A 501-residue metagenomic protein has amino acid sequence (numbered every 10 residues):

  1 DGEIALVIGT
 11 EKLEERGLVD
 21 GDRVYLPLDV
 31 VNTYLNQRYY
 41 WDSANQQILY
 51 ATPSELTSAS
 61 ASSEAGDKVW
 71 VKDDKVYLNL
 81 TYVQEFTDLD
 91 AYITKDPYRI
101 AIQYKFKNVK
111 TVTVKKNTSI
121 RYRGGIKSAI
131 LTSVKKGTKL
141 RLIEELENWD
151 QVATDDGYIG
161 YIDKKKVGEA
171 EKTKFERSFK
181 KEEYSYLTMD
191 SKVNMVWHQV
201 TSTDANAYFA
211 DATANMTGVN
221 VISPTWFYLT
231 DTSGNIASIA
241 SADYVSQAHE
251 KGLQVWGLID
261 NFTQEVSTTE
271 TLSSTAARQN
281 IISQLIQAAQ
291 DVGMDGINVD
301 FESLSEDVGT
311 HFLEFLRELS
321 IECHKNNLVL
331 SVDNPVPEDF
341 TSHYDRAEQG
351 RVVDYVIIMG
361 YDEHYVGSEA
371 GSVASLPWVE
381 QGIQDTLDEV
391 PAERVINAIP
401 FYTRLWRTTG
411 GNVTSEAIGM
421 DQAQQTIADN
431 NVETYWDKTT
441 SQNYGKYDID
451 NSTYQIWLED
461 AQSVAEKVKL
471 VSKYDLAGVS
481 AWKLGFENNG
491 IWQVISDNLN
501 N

Functional and structural regions predicted by a protein language model:
D1-E147, G168, F175-M189: Primary recognition of N-terminal secretory signal peptides and signal-anchoring hydrophobic helices
G137, W149-T154, I162: SH3/SH3-like beta-barrel fold
K172-Q279, Q284: Glycan-recognition patch characteristic of GH18 chitinases/ENGases and related GlcNAc/peptidoglycan-binding proteins
R177-F179, F401-K467, L499-N501: Glycan-binding loop/region signatures in secreted carbohydrate-active enzymes
T201-M216, S274-D291, E338-R346, E459-S472: Short, acidic/polar
I222, V299, V356, N397 (+2 more regions): Conserved, mostly hydrophobic/aromatic
T232, S283, E306-A428: Substrate-binding surface in catalytic domains of secreted glycosidases
K467-N501: Acidic/aromatic/glycine-rich contiguous surface patches that form carbohydrate-binding/processing clefts and analogous
